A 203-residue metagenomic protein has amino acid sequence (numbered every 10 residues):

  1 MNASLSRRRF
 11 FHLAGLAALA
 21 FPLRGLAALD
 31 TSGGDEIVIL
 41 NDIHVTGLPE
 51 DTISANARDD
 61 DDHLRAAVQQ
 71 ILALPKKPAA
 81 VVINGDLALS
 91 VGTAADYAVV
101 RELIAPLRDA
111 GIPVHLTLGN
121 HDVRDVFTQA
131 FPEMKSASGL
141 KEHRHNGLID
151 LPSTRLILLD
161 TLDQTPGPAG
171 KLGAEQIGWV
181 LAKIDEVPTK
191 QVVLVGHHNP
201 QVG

Functional and structural regions predicted by a protein language model:
M1-F21: N-terminal secretory signal peptides and thylakoid transit peptides that target proteins across membranes
P22-L26: Hydrophobic membrane-targeting alpha-helices
A27-A95: N-terminal active-site segment of His-dependent metallophosphoesterases
L29, N56, T93-V187, Q191: Extended active-site neighborhood of metal-dependent phosphoesterases/phosphodiesterases
D35-G47, S153-D163, V193-V195: Active-site-proximal beta-strand elements of phosphoester/diester hydrolases
D42, G85-D86, G119-N120, L159 (+1 more regions): Active-site glycine-centered loops adjacent to acidic/histidine catalytic or metal-binding residues that shape
H44-G47, L87-L89, L162-P166, N199-V202: A short, flexible beta-alpha/helix-coil linker loop
A67, L72-A79, P168-G203: His/acidic metal-ligating clusters that form di-metal
